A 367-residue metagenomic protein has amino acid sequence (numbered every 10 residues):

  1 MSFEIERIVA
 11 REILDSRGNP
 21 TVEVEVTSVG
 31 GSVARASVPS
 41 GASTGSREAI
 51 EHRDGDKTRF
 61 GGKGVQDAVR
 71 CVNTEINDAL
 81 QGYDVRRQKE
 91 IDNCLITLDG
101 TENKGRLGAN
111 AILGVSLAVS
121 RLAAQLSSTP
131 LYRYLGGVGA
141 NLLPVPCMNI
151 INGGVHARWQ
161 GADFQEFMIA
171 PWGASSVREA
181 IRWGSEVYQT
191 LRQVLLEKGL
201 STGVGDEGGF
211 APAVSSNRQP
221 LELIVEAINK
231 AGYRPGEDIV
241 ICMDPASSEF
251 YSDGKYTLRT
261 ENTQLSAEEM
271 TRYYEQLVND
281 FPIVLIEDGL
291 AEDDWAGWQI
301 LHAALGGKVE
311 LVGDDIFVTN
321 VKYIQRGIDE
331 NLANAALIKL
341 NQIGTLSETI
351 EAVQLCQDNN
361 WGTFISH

Functional and structural regions predicted by a protein language model:
M1-T21: Short, Gly/Pro- and small/polar-rich lid/capping loops
L14-D15, P20-V24, N103-A124, V145-A162 (+1 more regions): Conserved phosphate/anionic-ligand binding catalytic regions in large, soluble enzymes, centered on
V22-V29, A36-S40, M148-P171, E226 (+2 more regions): Short beta-strand elements
P39-Q125, T129, I181, G209: Metal- or metallocofactor-binding catalytic centers and their adjacent structured scaffolds across diverse enzyme
R86-I91, A109, L131-Y134, R192-G209 (+3 more regions): Flexible, glycine/charged-enriched surface loops at secondary-structure junctions
N141-G208: Mobile "lid/hinge" segments at catalytic clefts and subdomain interfaces of large enzymes
R218-H367: Catalytic core of soluble alpha/beta enzymes
